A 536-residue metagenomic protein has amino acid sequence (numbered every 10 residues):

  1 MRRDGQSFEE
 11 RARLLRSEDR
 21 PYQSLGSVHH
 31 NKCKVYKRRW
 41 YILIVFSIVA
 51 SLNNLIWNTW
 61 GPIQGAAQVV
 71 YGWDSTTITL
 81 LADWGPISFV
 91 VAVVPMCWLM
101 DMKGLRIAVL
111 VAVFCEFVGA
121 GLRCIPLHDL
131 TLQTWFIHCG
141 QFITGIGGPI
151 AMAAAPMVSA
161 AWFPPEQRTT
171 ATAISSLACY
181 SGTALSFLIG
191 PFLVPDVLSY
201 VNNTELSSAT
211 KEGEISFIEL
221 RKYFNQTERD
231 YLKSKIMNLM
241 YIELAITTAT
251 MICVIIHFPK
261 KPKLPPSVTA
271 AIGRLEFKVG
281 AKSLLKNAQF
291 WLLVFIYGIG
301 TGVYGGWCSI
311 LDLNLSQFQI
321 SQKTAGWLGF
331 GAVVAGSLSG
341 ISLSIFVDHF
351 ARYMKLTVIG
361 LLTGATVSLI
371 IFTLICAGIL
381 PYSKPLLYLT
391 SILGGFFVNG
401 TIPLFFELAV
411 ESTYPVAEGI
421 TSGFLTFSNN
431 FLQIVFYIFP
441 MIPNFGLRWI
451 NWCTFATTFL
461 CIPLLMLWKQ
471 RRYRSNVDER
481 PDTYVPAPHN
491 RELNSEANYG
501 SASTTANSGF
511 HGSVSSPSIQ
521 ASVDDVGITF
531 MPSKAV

Functional and structural regions predicted by a protein language model:
R2-L55, V69: Cytosolic juxtamembrane N-terminal segment immediately preceding the first transmembrane helix of multi-pass
Y22-Y36, K263-L293, Y484-S501, G509 (+2 more regions): Juxtamembrane intracellular "pre-TM" segments in multi-pass secondary transporters
W60-Q64, N287-G340, I402: Extracytoplasmic gate region of multi-pass secondary transporters
V91-L105, S339-Y353: Helix-to-loop junctions at the C-terminal end of transmembrane segments in multipass secondary transporters
H138-A178: Cytoplasmic helix-loop-helix junction between adjacent transmembrane helices in 12-TM secondary transporters
Q167-V201, T426-F436: Glycine-rich segments within core transmembrane alpha-helices of 12-TM secondary carriers
M237-I256, W449-W468: Symmetry-related core transmembrane helices of the 12-TM Major Facilitator Superfamily/SLC fold
Y353-F405: C-terminal transmembrane helical hairpin of 12-TM major facilitator-type secondary transporters
